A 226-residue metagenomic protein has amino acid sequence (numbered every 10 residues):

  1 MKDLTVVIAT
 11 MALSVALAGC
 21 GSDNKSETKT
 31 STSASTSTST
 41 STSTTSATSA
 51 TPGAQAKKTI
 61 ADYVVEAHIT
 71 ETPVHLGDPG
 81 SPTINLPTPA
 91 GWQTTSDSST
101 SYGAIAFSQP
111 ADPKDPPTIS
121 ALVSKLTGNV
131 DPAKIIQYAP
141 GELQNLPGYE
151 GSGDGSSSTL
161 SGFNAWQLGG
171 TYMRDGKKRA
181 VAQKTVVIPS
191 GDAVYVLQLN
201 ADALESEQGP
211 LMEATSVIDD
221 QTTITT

Functional and structural regions predicted by a protein language model:
M1-G103, D202-T226: N-terminal targeting sequences that direct proteins away from the cytosol to non-cytosolic compartments
P79-S81, K114-T118, F163: Extracytoplasmic
G103-Q109, A180-S190: Short, surface-exposed beta-strand/loop micro-motifs that present aromatic residues
I105-K134: A short acidic-to-branched-hydrophobic micro-motif
D112-D115, T159-S161, P189-G191: Extracellular/periplasmic catalytic domains that process cell-envelope and extracellular macromolecules
I119, A193-A203: Short, well-ordered beta-strand elements
S124, G155, L199-D202: Active-site-proximal beta-strand/loop segments in catalytic clefts of secreted hydrolases
Q137-V187: Signature of long, low-cysteine stretches enriched in small and polar/charged residues
